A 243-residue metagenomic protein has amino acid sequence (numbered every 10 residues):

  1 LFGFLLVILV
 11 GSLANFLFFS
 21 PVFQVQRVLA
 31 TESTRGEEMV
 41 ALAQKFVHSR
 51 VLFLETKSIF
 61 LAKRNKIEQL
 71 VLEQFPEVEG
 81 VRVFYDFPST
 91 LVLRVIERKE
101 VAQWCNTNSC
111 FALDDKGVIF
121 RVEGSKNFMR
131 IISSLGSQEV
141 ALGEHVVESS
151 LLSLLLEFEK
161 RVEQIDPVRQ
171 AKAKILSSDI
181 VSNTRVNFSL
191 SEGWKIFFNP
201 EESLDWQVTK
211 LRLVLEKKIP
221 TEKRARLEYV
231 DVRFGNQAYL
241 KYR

Functional and structural regions predicted by a protein language model:
L1-L29, T34-F75, E79-R243: Charged, solvent-exposed interaction patches on well-folded alpha/beta domains that mediate macromolecular contacts
